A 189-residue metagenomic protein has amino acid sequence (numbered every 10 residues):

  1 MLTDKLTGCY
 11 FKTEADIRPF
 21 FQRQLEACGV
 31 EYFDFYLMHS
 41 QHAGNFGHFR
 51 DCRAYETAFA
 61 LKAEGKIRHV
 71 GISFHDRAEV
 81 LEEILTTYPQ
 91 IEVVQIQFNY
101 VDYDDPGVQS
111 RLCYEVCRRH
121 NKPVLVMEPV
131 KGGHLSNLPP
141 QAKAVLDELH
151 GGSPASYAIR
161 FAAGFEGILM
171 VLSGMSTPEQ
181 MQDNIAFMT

Functional and structural regions predicted by a protein language model:
L2, Q24, F33, V70 (+5 more regions): Conserved, mostly hydrophobic/aromatic
T3-D16, G44-G47, Q141-G152: Active-site mouth loops of central-metabolism enzymes
K5-C9, M38-A43, S73-R77, I96-V101 (+2 more regions): Active-site beta-loop-alpha junctions enriched in small/polar residues
T13-L25, G29, F46-E56, D76-P89 (+1 more regions): Distinct, well-ordered alpha-helical segments
A58, I91-D105, H150-G152: Acidic, His- and aromatic-enriched active-site or binding-groove loops in soluble protein domains that engage sugars
A60, T86-P89, L112-T189: Structured C-terminal cap/extension of enzyme domains
R68-I72, M170-L172: Short catalytic-loop micro-motif centered on adjacent basic/acidic residues
